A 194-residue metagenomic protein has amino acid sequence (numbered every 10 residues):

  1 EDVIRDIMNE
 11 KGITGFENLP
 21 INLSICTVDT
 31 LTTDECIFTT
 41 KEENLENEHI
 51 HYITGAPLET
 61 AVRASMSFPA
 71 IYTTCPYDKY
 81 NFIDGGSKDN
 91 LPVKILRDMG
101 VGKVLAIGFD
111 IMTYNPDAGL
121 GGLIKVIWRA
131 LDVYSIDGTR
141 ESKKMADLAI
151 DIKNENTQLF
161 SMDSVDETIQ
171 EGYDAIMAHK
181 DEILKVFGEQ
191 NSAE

Functional and structural regions predicted by a protein language model:
E1-E194: Patatin-like phospholipase
